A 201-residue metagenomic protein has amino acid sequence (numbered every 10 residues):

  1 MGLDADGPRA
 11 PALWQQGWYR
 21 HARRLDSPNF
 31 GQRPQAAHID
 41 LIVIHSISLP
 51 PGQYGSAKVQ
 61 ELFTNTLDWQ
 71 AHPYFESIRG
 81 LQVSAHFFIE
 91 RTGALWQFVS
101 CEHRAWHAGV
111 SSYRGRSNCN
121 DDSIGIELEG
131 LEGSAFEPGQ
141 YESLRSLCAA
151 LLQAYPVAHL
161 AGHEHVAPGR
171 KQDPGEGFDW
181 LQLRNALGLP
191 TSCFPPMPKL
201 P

Functional and structural regions predicted by a protein language model:
M1-S117: N-terminal catalytic cores of peptidoglycan-degrading enzymes
G2-R20, S117-D122, L131-P201: Basic/polar, cationic surfaces and motifs that engage anionic cell-wall and phosphate/carboxylate ligands
